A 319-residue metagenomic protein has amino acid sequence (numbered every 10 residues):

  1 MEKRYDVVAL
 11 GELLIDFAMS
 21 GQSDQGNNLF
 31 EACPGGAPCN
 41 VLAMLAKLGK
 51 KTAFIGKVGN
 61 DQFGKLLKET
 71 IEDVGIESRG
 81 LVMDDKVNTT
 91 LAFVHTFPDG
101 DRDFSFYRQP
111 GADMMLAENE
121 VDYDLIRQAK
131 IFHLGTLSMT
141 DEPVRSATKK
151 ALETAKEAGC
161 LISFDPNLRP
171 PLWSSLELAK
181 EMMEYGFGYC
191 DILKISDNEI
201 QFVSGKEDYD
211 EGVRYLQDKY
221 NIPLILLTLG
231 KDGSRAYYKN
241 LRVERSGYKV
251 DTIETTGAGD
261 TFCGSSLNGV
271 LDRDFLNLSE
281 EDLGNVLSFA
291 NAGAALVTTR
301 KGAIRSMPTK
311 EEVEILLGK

Functional and structural regions predicted by a protein language model:
M1-D6, E153, K206-K319: Conserved phosphate-binding/catalytic region of the ribokinase-like
M1-E77, L116: Glycine-rich phosphate/adenosyl-contacting loop at the front of the ribokinase-like
L13, L137, P166, T261: Active-site metal-binding loops of divalent metal-dependent hydrolases
K51-L134, I315-K319: Conserved N-terminal subdomain of the carbohydrate kinase-like
T90, T136-T140, A294, R300-A303: Glycine-rich phosphate/pyrophosphate-binding beta-alpha loops
P110-N119, L172-L178, L276-N277: Short gly/ser/thr-rich secondary-structure transition/capping motifs
M139-Y215, I222-P223, D232: Conserved beta-alpha-beta core of the PfkB/ribokinase-like small-molecule kinase fold
